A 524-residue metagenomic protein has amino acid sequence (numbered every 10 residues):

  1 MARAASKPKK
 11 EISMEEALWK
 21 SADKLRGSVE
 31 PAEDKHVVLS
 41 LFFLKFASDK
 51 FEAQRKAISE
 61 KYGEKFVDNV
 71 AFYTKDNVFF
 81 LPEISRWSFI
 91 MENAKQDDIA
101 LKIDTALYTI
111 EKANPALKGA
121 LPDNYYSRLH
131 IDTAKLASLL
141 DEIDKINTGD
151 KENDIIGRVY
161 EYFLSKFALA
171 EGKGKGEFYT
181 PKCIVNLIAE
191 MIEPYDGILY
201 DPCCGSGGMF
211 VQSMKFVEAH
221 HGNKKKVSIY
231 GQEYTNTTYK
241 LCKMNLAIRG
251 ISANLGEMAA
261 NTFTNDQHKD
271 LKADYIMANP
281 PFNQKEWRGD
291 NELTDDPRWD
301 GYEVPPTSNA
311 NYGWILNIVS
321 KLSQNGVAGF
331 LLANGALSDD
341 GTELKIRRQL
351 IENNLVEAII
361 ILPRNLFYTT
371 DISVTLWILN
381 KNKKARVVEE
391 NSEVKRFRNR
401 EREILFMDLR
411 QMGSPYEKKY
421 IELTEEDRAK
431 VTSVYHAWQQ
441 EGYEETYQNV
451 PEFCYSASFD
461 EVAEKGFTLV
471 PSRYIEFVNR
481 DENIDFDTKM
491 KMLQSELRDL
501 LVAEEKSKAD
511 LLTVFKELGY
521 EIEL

Functional and structural regions predicted by a protein language model:
M1-Y195, N254-Q267, I361-R364, N382 (+3 more regions): Non-catalytic, mostly N-terminal accessory regions of nucleic-acid modification and defense proteins
A17, K24, E33-F46, Y239 (+2 more regions): Conserved Class I SAM-dependent methyltransferase catalytic core
S28, W287-N309, N334-T342, P363-T369 (+2 more regions): Short, contiguous acidic/charged loop-to-helix segments that flank catalytic cores in large enzymes
L129, G149, C203, G231-T235 (+6 more regions): Hydrophobic alpha-helical scaffolding
G174-A278, N283-L293, R298-Y302, A333-N334 (+2 more regions): Conserved S-adenosyl-L-methionine
K272-D274, I372-L379, Y420-E426: Short, surface-exposed amphipathic charged segments that create phosphate/polyanion-binding patches used for binding
F282-V304, N311, L344, Q349-E352 (+4 more regions): Accessory, often C-terminal, charged low-complexity segments
K285-G289, G329-F330, D339-E343, I359 (+5 more regions): Extended hydrophobic-aromatic, low-complexity segments
